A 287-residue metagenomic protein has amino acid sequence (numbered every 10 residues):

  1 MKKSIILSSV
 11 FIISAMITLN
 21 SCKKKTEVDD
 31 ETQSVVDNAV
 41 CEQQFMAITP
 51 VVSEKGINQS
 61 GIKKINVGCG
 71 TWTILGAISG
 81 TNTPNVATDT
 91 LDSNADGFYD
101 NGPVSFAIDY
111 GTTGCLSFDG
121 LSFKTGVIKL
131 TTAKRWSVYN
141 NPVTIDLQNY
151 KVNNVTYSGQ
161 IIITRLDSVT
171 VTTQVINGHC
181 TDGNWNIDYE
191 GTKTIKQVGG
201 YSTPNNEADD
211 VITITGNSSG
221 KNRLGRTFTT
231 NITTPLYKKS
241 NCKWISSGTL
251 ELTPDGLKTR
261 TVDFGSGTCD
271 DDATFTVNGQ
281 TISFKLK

Functional and structural regions predicted by a protein language model:
M1-S9: Bacterial N-terminal signal peptides that target proteins for export
K2-K3, K23-K25: Basic side chains
I17-S21: C-terminal motif of bacterial Sec signal peptides marking the signal peptidase cleavage site
K24-K287: Low-complexity, intrinsically disordered segments exposed to solvent
